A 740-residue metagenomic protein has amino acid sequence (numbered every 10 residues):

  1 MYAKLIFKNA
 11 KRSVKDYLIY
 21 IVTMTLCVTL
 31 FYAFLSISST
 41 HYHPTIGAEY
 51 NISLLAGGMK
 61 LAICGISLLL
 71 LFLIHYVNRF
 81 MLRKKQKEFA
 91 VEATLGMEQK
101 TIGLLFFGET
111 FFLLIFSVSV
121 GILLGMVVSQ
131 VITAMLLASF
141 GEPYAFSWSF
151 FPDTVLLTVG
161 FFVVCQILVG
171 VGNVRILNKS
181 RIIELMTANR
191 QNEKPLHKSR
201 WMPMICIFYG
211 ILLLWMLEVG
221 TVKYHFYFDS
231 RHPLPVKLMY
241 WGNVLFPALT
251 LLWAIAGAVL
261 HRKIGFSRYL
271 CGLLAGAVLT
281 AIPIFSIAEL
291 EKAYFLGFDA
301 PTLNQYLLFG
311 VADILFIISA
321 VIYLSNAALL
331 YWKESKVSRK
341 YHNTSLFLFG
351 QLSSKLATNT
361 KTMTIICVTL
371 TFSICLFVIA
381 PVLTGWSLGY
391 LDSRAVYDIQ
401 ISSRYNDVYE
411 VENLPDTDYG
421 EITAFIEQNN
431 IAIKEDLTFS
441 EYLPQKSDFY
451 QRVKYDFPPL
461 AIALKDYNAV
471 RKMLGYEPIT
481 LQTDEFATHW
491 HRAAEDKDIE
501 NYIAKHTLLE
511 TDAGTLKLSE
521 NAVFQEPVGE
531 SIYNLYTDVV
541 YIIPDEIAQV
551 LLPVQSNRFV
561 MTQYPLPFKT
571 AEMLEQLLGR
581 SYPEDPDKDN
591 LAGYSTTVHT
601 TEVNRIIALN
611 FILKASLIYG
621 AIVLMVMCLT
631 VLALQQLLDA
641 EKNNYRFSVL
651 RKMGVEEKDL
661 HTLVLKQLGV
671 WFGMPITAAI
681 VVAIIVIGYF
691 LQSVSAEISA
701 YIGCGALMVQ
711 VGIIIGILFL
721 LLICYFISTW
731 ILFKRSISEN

Functional and structural regions predicted by a protein language model:
M1-T29, L196-I207, K263-G265, Y269-G272 (+2 more regions): N-terminal Sec/SRP start-transfer signal
L5-D16, F72-F112, N189-L196, T630-G669: Interfacial "coupling" helices/loops that link adjacent transmembrane helices in transporter permeases
V14-Y20, F106-L124, V159, V163 (+3 more regions): Selective transmembrane-helix segments that form parts of the transport pathway or gating/packing helices in multipass
K15-V22, A33-G65, R83, H232-L249 (+6 more regions): Peri-transmembrane interface segments
T29-L61, M135, T371-Y397, N610 (+2 more regions): Alpha-helical transmembrane segments
T29-T40, Y76-F80, L113-E142, T154-K179 (+6 more regions): Small-residue-rich transmembrane alpha-helices
N51-L68, F140-L168, P195-F208, L234-A248 (+5 more regions): Conserved transmembrane alpha-helices of multi-pass membrane proteins, especially helix-helix packing segments enriched
L391-F611: Nucleotide-cofactor and metal-assisted catalytic machinery
